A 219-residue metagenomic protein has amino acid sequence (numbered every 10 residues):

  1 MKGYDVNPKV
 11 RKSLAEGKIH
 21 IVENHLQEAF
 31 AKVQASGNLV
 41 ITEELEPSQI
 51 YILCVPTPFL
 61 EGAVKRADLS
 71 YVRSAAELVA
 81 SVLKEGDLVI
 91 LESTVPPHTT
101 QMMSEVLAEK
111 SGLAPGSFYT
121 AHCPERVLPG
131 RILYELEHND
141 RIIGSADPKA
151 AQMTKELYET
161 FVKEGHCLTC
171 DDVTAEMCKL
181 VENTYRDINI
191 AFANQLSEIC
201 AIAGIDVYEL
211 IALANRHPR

Functional and structural regions predicted by a protein language model:
M1-R219: Structural/interface elements that position substrates and couple domains in central-metabolism enzymes
